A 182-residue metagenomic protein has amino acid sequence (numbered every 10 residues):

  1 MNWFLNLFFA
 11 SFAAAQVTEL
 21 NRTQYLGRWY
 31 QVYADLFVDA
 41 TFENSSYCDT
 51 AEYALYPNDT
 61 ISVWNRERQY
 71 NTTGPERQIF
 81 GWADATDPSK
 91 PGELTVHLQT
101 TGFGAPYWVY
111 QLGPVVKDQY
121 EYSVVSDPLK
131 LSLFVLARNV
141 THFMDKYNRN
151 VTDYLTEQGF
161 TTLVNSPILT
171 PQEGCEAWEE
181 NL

Functional and structural regions predicted by a protein language model:
M1-A15: Cleavable N-terminal signal peptides of Sec/SRP-targeted secreted and luminal proteins
F12-L182: A beta-rich soluble binding module of mature secreted/lumenal proteins
